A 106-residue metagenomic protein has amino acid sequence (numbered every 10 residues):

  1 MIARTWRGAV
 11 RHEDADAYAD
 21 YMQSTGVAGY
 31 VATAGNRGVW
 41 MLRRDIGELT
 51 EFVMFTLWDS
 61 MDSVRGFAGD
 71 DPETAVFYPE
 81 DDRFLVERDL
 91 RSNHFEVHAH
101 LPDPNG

Functional and structural regions predicted by a protein language model:
I2, R37-T50, V76-G106: Glycine-rich beta-strand-turn "strand-cap" elements at beta-sheet edges
A3-A9, G38-D70: Short, well-ordered beta-strand segments in beta-rich or mixed alpha/beta enzyme and ligand-binding folds
W6, S24-V27, T33, D45 (+1 more regions): Intrinsically disordered, low-complexity segments enriched in small/polar residues
A9-M22: Short, surface-exposed ligand-recognition loops at beta-strand->loop->(often short) alpha-helix junctions that present
H12, S60, E96-A99: Non-catalytic surface loops within mature trypsin-like serine protease
D14-D16, V27-A28, L42-D45: Intrinsically disordered, low-complexity segments enriched in polar/charged residues with Gly/Pro, especially when
D16-Y18, L49, V64-G66, P102-P104: Short acidic, gly/pro-rich beta-turn/loop elements at beta-sheet edges and active-site/ligand-binding grooves
Y21-N36, L57-N93: An amphipathic, aromatic/His-enriched active-site/gating alpha helix that lines ligand/cofactor pockets
